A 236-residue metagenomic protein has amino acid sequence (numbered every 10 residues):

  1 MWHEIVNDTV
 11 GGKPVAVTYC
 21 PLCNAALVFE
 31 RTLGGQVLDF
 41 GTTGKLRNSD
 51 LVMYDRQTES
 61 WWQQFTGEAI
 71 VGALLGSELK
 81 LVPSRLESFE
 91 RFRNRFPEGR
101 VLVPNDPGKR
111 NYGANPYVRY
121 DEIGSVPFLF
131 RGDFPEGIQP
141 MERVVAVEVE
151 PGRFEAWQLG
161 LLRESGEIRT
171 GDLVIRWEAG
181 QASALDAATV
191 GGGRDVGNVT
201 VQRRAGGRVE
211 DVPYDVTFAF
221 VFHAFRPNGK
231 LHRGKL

Functional and structural regions predicted by a protein language model:
M1-L236: Mid-to-C-terminal functional-domain signal that highlights helix-capping/loop sites within ligand-binding modules
